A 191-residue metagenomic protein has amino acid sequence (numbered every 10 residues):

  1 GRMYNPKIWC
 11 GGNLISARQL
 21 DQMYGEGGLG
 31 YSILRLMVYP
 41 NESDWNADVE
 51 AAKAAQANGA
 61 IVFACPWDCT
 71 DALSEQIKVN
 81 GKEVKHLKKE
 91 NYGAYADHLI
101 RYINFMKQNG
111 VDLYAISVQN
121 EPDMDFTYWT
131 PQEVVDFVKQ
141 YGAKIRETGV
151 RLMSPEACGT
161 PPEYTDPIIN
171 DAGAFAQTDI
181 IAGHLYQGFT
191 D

Functional and structural regions predicted by a protein language model:
G1-N13, G30: An acidic-aromatic substrate-binding cleft motif
G1-Y4, D21-M23, D191: Short intrinsically disordered, low-complexity coil segments enriched in acidic
W9, Y24-N170: Substrate-binding cleft and catalytic face of glycoside hydrolase catalytic domains, especially the flexible beta-alpha
C10-M23: Short, polar loop/linker segments at the starts of domains and inter-domain junctions
D48-E50, A57, R151, G173-D191: Glycoside hydrolase catalytic-domain groove-lining segments
